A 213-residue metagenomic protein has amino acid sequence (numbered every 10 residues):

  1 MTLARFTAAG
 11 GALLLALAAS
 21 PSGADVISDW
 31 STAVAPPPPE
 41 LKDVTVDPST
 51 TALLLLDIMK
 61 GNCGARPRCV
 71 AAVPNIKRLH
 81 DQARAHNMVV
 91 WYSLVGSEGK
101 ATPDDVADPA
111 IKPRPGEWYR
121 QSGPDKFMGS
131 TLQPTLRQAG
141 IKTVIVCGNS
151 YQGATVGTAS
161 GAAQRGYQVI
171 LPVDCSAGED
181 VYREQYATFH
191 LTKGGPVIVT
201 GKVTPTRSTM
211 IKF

Functional and structural regions predicted by a protein language model:
M1-G10: Bacterial N-terminal signal peptides that target proteins for export
G10-G11, G23: Residue-identity detector for glycine
A19-S20: N-terminal signal peptide c-region/cleavage motif recognized by signal peptidases
G23-A52, D81, A85, E98-F213: Active-site-adjacent betaalpha module
L55-L56, M88-V95: Short beta-strand segments at enzyme active-site cores
M59-G64: Short acidic, Gly/Ser-rich segments with clustered Asp/Glu that frequently serve as metal-coordination loops in enzyme
R66-A83: …and closely analogous acidic/polar surface helices at protein-protein or active-site interfaces in A-domain-like
